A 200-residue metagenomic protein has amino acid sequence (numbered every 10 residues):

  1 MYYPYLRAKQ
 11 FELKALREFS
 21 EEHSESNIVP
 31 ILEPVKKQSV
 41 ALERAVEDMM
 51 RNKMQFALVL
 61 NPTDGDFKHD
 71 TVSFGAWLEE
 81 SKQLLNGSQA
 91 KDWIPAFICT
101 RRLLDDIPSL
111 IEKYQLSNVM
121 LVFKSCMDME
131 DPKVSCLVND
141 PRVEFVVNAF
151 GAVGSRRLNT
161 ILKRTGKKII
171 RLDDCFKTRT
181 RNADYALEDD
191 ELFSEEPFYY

Functional and structural regions predicted by a protein language model:
M1-S26, K36: N-terminal basic/disordered segments at the start of proteins
P4-R7, F56-P62, W93-L103, N118-D128 (+1 more regions): Catalytic beta/alpha-barrel core
L16-E21, V40-K53: Histidine-anchored nucleotide/phosphate-binding helix
P30: Conserved, mostly hydrophobic/aromatic
S39-L42, R102-L110, D128-S135: Active-site-adjacent beta->alpha loops and helix N-cap segments on the catalytic face of soluble alpha/beta enzymes
D48-Y114: A broadly used, surface-exposed interaction patch
S81-K82, A90, V122-K124, D131-K133 (+1 more regions): Extended alpha-solenoid helical-repeat scaffolds
K133-Y200: Long, charge-rich C-terminal accessory regions
